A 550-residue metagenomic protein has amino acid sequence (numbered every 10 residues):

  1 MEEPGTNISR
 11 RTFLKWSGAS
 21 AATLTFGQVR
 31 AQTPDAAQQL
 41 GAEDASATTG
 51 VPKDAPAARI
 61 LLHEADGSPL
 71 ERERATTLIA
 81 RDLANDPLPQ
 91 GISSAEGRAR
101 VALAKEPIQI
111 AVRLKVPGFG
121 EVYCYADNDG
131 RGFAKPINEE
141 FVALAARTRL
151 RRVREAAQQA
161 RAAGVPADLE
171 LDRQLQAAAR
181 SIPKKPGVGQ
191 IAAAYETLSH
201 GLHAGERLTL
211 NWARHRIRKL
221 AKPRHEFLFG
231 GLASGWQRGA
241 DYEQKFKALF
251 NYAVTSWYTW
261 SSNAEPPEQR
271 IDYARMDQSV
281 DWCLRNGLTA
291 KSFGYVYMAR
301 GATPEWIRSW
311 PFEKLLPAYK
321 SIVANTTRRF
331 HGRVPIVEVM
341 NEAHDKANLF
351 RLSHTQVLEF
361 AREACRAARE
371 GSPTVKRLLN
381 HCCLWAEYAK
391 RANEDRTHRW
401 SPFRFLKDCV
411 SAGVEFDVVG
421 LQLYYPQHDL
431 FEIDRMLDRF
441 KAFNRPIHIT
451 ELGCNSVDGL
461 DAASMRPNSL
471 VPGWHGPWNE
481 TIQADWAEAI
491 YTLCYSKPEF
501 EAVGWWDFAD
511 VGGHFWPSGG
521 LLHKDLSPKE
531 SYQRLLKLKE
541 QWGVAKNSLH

Functional and structural regions predicted by a protein language model:
M1-S9, S20-A22, D35: N-terminal secretory signal peptides
G27-A55: C-terminal segment of N-terminal export signals and the immediately downstream linker at the start of the mature
V51-T76, G118-A179: Amphipathic, heptad-repeat alpha-helical segments
G230-A233, R362-T397, H448-E451, A502-D507: Aromatic-lined carbohydrate-recognition surfaces of secreted/lumenal glycan-active proteins
G231-Y242, W260-A274, A299-G301, H344-A347 (+4 more regions): Acidic-and-aromatic substrate-binding clefts and catalytic sites of carbohydrate-active enzymes
V254-E265, D277-S353, L358-A367, G371-L378 (+1 more regions): Substrate-binding cleft and catalytic face of glycoside hydrolase catalytic domains, especially the flexible beta-alpha
E265, D272-T289, T355-R366, P373-L378 (+2 more regions): Glycoside hydrolase catalytic-domain groove-lining segments
R329, E338, H344-L349, S353-T355 (+4 more regions): Aromatic-rich peripheral "rim/lid" segments of glycoside hydrolase catalytic domains that contact and position glycan
